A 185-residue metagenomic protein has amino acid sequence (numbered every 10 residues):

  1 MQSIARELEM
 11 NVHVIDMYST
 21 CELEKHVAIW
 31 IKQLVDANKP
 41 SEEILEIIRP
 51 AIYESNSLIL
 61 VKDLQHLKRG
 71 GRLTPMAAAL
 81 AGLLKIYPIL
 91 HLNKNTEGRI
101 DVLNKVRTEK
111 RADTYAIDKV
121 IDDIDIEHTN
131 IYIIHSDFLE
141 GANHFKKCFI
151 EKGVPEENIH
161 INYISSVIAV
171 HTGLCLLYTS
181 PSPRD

Functional and structural regions predicted by a protein language model:
M1-H13, S19-T172, L176-L177: Mixed-charge interfacial surface used for oligomerization/domain docking and macromolecular partner engagement
Y178-D185: Conserved small/polar residues in nucleotide/adenosyl-binding loops
